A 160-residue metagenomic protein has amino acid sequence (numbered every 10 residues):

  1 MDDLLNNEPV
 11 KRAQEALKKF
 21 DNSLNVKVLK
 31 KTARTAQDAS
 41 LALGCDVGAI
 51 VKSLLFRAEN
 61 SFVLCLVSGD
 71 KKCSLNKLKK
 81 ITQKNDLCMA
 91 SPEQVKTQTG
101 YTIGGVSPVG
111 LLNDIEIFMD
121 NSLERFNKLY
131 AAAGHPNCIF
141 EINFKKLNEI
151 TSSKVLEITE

Functional and structural regions predicted by a protein language model:
M1-E160: Extended, low-hydrophobicity, polar/charged segments
